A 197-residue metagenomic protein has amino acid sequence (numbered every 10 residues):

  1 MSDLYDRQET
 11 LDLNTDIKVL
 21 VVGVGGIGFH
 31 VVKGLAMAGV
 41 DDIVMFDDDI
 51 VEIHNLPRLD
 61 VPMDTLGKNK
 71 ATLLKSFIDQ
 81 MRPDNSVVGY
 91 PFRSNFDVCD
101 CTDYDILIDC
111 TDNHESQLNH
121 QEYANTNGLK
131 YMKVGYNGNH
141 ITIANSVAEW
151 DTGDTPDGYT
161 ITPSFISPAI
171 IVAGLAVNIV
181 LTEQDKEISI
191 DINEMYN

Functional and structural regions predicted by a protein language model:
M1-L20, G135: N-terminal charged helix/coil linker that caps or initiates catalytic domains
D12-G39, V44-I50: Glycine-rich adenosine-cofactor-binding loop
V32-G34, P57-R58, N119-E122: Short amphipathic alpha-helical segments
V40-D41, R82-N85, N127-L129: A short helix->loop->beta-strand "cap" motif at the edges of active sites that frequently abuts
D42-R82: Glycine-rich phosphate-binding loop and adjoining beta1-alpha1-beta2 segment of Rossmann-like nucleotide-binding folds
S76, M81-F96: S-adenosyl-L-methionine
P91-D185: E1/E1-like adenylate-forming module used to activate ubiquitin-like modifiers and sulfur-carrier proteins
D185-N197: A short, charged, Gly/Pro-tolerant segment at domain boundaries
